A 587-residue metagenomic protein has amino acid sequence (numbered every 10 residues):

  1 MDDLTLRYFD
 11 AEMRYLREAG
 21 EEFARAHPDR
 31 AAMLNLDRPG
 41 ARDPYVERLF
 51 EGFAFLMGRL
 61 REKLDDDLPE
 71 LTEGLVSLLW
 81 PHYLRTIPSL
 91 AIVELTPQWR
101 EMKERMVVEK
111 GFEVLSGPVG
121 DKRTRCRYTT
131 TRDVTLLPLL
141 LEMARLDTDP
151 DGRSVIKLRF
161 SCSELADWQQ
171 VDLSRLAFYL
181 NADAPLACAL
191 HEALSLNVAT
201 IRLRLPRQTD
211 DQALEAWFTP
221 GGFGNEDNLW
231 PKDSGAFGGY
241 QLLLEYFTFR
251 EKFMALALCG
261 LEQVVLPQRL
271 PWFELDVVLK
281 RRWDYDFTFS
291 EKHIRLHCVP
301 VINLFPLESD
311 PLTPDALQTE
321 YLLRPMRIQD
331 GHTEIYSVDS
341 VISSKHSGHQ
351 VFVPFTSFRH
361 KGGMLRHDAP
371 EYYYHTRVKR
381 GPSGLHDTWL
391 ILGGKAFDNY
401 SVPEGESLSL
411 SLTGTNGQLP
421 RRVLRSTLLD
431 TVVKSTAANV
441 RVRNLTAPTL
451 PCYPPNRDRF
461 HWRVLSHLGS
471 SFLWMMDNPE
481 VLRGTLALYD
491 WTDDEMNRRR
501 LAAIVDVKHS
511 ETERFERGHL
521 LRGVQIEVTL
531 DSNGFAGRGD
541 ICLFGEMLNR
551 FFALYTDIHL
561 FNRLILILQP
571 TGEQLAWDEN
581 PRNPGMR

Functional and structural regions predicted by a protein language model:
M1-R30, L34, N228-L266, W272-E274 (+2 more regions): Mixed-charge (acidic/basic) macromolecular-recognition segments
M1-T209, E215: Extended assembly-interface regions of large multimeric machines
Y8-A11, F55-K63, G74-Y83, P88-K103 (+7 more regions): Short linear motifs embedded in intrinsically disordered, proline/glycine-rich low-complexity segments
D29, K345-R587: C-terminal domain/tail detector
M57-L64, H82, M143-R153, R159-D172 (+4 more regions): Extracellular ectodomain segments of secreted/surface proteins
I87-A91, G152-I156, D172-S174, N197 (+3 more regions): Residues at beta-strand starts and edge strands
L115, L270-K280, E406-G414: Short, aromatic- and glycine-rich surface loops/edge beta-strands on solvent-exposed regions
S163-A369: Short, low-complexity Pro/Thr/Gly
